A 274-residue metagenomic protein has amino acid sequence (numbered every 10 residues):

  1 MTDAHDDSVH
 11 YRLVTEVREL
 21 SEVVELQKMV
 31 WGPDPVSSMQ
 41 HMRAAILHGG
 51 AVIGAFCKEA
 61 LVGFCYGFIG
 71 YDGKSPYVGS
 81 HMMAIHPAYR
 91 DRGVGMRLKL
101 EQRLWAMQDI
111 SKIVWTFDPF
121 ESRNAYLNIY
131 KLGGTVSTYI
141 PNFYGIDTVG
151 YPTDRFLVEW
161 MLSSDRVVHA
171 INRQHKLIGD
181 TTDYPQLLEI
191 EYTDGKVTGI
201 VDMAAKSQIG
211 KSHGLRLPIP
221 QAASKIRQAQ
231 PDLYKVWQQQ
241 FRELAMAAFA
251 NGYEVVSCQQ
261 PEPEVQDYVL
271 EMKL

Functional and structural regions predicted by a protein language model:
T2-D3, E121, P141-L274: Intrinsically disordered, low-complexity, positively biased terminal segments
V9-P87, I140, Q259: A conserved beta-strand-loop-helix scaffold within acyl/acetyltransferase catalytic domains
I85, D91-L104, N124, L233 (+1 more regions): Conserved acetyl-CoA-binding loop-helix of GNAT-fold acetyltransferases
H86-A88, D118, P220: Residue-level recognition of the GNAT/N-acetyltransferase active site
L98-Q102, Y139-Y144: Short acidic (Asp/Glu) patches
A106-D118: Conserved GNAT acetyl-CoA-binding A-motif
P119-T138, I146: Conserved active-site alpha-helix within GNAT-family acetyltransferase domains
